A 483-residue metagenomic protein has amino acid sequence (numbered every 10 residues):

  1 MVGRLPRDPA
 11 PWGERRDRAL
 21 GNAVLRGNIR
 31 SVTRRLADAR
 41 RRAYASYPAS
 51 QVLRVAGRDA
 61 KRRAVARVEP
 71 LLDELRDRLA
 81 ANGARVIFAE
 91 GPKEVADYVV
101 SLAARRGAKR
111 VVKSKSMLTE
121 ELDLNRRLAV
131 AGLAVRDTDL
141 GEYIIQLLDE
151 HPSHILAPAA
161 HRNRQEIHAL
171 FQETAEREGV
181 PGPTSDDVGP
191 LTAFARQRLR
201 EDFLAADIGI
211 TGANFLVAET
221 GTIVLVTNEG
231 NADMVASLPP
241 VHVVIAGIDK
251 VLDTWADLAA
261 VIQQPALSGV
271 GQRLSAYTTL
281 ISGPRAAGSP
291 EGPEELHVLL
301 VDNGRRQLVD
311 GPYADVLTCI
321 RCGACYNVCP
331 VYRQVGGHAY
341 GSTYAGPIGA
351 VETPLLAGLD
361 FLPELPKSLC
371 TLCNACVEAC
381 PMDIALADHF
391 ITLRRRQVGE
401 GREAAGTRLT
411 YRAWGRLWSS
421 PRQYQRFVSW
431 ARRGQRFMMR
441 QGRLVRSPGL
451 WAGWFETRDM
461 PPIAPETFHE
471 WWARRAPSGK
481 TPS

Functional and structural regions predicted by a protein language model:
M1-Y313: The feature marks the mature, well-folded catalytic cores of soluble enzymes
L5-A37, S46, T410-S483: Intrinsic disorder at enzyme termini
R67, Y98, D139, N163 (+9 more regions): Secondary-structure junction/capping motif
D139-Q146, I167-A169, R196, P265-V270 (+3 more regions): A short, terminal or domain-edge coil/loop segment
T220-T222, A256, S282-A286, A345 (+5 more regions): Short capping/connector residues at structural and topological boundaries
G288-V316, Y326, V331-R446, W451-A452: Ferredoxin-type iron-sulfur electron-transfer modules in oxidoreductases and energy-metabolism complexes
